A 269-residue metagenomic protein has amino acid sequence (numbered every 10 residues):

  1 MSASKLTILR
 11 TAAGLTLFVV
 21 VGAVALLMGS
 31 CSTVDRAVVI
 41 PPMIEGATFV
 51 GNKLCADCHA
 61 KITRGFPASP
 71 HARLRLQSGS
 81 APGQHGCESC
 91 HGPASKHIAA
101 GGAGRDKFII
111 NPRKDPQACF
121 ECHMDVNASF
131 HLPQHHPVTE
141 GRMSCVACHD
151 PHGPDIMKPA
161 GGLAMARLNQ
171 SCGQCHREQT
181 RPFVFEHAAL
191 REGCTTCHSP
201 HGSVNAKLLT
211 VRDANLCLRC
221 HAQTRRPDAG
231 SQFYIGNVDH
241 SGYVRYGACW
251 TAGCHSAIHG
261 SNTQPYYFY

Functional and structural regions predicted by a protein language model:
M1-S2, H187: Accessible peptide chain termini
S2-G29: Sec-dependent bacterial lipoprotein signal peptides
V24-Y269: Short sequence/structural segments immediately N-terminal
